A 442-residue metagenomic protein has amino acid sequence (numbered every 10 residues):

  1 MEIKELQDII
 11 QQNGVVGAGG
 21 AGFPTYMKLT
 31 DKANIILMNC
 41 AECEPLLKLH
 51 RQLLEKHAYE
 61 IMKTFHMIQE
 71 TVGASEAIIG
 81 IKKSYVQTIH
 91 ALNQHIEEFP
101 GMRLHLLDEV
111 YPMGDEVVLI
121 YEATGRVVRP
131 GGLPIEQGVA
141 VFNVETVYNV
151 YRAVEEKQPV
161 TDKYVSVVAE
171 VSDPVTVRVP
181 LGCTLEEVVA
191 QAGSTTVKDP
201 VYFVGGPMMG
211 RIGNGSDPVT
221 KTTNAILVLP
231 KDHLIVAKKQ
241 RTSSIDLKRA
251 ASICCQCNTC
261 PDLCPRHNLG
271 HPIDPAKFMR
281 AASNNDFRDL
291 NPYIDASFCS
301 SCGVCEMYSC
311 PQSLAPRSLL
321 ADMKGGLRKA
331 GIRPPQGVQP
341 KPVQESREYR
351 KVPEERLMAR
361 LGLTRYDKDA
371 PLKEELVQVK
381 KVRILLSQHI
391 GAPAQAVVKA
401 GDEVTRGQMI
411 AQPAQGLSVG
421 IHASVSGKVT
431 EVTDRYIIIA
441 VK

Functional and structural regions predicted by a protein language model:
E2, G19, L46, G125 (+6 more regions): Flanking helices and flexible, charged tails adjoining ferredoxin-like Fe-S electron-transfer domains in multi-subunit
I36, E55-V72: Histidine-anchored nucleotide/phosphate-binding helix
M38-H50, V171: Gly-rich Lys/Arg/Thr-decorated short loops/hinges at beta-loop-alpha junctions or inter-strand turns that position
S75-I78, K83-L185, Q191-K198, G206 (+1 more regions): Hydrophobic alpha-helical positions that pack around
P207-M209, S243-L247, S418-D434: Short, compositionally biased
L229-A251, P261, R266-V343: Ferredoxin-type iron-sulfur electron-transfer modules in oxidoreductases and energy-metabolism complexes
L234-K238, A411-S424: Short, Lys/Arg- and Gly-enriched loop/turn segments at beta-strand edges
